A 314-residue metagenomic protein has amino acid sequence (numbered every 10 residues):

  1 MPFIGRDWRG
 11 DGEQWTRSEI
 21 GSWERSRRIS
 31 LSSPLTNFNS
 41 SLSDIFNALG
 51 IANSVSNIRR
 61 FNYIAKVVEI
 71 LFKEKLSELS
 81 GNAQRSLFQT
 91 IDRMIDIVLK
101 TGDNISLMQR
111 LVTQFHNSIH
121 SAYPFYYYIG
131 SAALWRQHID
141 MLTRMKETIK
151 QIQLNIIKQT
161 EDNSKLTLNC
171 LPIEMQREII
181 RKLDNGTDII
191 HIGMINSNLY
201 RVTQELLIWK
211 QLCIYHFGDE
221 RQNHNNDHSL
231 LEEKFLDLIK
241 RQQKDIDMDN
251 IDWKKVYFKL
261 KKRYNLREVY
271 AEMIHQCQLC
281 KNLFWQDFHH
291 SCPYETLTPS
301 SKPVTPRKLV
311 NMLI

Functional and structural regions predicted by a protein language model:
M1-I157, E268-I274, Q278-I314: Extended intrinsically disordered, low-complexity segments enriched in serine/proline/acidic residues
P2, H120-L309: Skp1-binding F-box subdomain of Cullin-RING ligase substrate receptors
